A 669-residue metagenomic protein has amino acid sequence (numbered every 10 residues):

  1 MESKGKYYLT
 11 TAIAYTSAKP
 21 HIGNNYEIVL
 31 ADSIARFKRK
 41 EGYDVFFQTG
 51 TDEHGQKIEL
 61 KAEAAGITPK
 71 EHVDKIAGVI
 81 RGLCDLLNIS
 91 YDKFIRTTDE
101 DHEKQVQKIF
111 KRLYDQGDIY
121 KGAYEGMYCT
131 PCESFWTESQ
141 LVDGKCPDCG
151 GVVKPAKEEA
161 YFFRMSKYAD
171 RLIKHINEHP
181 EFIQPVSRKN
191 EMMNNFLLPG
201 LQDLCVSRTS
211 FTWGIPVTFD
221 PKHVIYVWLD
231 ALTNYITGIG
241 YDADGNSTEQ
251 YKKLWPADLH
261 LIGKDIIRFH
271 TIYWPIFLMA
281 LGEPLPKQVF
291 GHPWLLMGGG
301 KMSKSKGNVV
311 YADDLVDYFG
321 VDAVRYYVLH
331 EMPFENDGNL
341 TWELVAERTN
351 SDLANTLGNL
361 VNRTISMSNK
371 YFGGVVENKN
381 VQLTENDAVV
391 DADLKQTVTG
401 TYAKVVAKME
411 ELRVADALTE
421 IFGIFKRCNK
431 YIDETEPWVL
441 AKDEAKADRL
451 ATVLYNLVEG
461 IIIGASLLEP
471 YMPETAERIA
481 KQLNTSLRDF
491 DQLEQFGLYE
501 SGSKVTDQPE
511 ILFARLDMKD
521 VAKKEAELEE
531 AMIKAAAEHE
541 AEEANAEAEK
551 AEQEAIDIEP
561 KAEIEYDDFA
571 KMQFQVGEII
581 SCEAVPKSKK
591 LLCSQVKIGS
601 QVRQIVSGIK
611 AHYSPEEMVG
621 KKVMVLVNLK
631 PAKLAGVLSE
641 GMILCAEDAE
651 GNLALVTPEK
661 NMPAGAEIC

Functional and structural regions predicted by a protein language model:
E2-I76, I95-K111, D115, C132 (+4 more regions): N-terminal catalytic cores of NTP/NDP-binding nucleotidyl/phosphoryl-transfer enzymes
E2-T49, D101-Q105, P155-K370, A417-I421: Structured secondary-structure scaffolds
G78-D92: A glycine-rich helix N-cap at a beta->alpha junction
N88-R96, Y114-M127, S139-Q140, K154-K157 (+3 more regions): Short secondary-structure capping/junction motifs at helix and strand boundaries
Q116-A169, I173: Cys/His-rich short segments
K121, L344-N380, T397-V505, L626: Helix-rich, typically C-terminal accessory recognition domains appended to large enzymatic cores
A476-D568: Intrinsic disorder at enzyme termini
A548-C669: Phosphate-backbone binding interfaces of nucleic-acid-interacting proteins
